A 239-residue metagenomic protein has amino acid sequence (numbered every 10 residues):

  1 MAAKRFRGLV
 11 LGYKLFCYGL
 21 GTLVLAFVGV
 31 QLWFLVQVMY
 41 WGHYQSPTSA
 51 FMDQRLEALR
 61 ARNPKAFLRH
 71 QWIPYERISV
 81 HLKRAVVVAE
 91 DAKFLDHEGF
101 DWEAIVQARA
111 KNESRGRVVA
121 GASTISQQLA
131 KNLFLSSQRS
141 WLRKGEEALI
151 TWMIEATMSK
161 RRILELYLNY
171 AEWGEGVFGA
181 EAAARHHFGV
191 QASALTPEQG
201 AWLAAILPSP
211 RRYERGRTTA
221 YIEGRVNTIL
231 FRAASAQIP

Functional and structural regions predicted by a protein language model:
A2-P239: Juxtamembrane regions of bacterial inner-membrane/periplasmic proteins, predominantly the peptidoglycan biogenesis
